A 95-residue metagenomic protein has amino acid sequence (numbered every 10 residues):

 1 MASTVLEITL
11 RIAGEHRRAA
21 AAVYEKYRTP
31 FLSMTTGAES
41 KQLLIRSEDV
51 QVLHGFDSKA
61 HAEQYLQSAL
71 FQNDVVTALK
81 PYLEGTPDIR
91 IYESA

Functional and structural regions predicted by a protein language model:
M1-V50, D57-L70, E84-A95: Short S/T/G/P-rich N-terminal loop/turn motif that feeds into the first structured element of a domain
N73-L79: Low-complexity, intrinsically disordered Gly/Pro/Thr-rich segments
